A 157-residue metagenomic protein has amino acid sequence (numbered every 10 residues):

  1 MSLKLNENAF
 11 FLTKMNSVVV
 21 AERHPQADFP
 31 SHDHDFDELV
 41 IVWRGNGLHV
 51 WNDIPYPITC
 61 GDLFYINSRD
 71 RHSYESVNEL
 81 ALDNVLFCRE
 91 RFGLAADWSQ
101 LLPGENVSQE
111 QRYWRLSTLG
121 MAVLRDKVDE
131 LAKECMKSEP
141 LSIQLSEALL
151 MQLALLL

Functional and structural regions predicted by a protein language model:
M1-C60, D97-G104, Q111-R112: Generic protein-terminus/edge-of-domain signal
S2-V18, R71, E75-M136, A154-L157: A hydrophobic/aromatic-rich effector-binding and dimerization subdomain of bacterial HTH-type transcriptional regulators
D33, T118-R125, Q144-A148: Alpha-helix N-cap/helix-start motif at coil-to-helix transitions, marked by capping-box chemistry
R44, S68, R89: Residues immediately flanking
V50-I54, S68, V77: Short strand-coil-strand connectors
I58-R71: Conserved metal-binding segment of the jelly-roll/cupin
C135-M151: All-alpha amphipathic helical-bundle segments outside canonical DNA-binding/catalytic cores that form hydrophobic
